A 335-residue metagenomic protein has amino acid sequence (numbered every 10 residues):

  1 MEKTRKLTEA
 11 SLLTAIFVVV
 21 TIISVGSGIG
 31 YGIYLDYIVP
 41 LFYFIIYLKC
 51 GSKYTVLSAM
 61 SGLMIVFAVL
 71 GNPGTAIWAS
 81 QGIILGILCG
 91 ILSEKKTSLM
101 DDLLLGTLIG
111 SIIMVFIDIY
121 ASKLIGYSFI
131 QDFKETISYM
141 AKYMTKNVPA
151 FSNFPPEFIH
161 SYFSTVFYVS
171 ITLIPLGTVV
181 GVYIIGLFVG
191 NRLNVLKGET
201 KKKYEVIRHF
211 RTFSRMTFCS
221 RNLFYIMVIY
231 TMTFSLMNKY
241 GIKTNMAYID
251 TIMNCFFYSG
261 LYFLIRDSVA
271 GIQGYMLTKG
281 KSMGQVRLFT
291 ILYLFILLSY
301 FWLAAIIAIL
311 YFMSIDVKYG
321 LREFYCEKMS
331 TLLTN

Functional and structural regions predicted by a protein language model:
M1-S58: Hydrophobic transmembrane alpha-helices
K3-K6, I159-G284, L288-T290, F295 (+2 more regions): Alpha-helical transmembrane segments and their cytosolic interface
L7-L12, V56-M60, A76, S80 (+3 more regions): Hydrophobic alpha-helical transmembrane segments
T8-T14, A79-S122: Short helix-perturbing small/polar motifs within transmembrane alpha-helices
I22-G32, L63-I91: Interfacial aromatic-anchored transmembrane helix boundaries in multi-pass membrane proteins
P40-I45, V66-F67, I83-K95, I109-M114 (+2 more regions): Alpha-helical transmembrane segments and their membrane-interface exit regions
L57-I65, D102-S111, S282-F295, I307-I309: Central hydrophobic cores of alpha-helical transmembrane segments in multi-pass integral membrane proteins
D118-T165: Membrane-interface interhelical loops and short interface/amphipathic helices in multi-pass inner-membrane
